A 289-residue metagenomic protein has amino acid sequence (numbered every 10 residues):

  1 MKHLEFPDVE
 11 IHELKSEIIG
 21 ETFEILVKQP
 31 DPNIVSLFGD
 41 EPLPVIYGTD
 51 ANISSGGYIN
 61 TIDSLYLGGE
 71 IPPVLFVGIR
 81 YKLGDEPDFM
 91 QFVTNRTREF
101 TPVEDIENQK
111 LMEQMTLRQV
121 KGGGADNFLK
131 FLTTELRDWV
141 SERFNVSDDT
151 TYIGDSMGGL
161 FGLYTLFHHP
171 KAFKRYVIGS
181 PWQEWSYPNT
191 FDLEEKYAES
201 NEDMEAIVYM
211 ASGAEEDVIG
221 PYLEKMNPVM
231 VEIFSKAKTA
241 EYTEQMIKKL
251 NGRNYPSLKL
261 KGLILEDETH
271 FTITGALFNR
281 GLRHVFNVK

Functional and structural regions predicted by a protein language model:
M1-K289: Non-catalytic cap/lid and distal C-terminal segments of serine-dependent acyl enzymes
